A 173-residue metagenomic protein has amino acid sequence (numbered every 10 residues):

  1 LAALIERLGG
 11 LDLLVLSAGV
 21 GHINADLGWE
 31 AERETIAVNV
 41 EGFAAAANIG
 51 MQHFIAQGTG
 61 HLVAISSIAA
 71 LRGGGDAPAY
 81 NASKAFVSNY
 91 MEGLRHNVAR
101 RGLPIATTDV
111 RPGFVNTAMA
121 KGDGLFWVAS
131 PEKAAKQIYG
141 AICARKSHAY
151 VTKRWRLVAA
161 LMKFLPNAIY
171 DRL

Functional and structural regions predicted by a protein language model:
L1-G10: Conserved amphipathic alpha-helix within the SDR
S17-I23: Conserved NAD(P)H cofactor-binding loop of Rossmann-fold oxidoreductase domains
N24-A37: Short alpha-helical oligomerization interface
A47, S83: Active-site helix of classical SDR
S67: Residue(s) in the substrate-gating loop at a strand-loop-helix junction that position the organic substrate next
G74-P78, D123: Active-site loop immediately N-terminal to the catalytic Tyr-X3-Lys motif of short-chain dehydrogenase/reductase
D109, K121-A159: C-terminal helical subdomain
